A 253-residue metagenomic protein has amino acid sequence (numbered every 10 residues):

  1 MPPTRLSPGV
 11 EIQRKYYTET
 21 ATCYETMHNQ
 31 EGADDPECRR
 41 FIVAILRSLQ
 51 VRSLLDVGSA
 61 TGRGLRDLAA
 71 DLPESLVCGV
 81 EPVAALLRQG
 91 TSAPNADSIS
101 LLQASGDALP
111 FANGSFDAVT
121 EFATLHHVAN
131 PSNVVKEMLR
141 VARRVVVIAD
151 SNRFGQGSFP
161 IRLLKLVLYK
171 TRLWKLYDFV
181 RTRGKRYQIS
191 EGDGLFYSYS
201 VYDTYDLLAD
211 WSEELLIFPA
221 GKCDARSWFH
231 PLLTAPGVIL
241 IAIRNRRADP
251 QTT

Functional and structural regions predicted by a protein language model:
P2-S48, D67: Conserved class I S-adenosyl-L-methionine
L55-V57, T61-A108: Class I SAM-dependent methyltransferase SAM/SAH-binding core
T120: A conserved beta-strand element that flanks and buttresses the S-adenosyl-L-methionine
A123-T124: Short catalytic micro-motifs in class I SAM-dependent methyltransferases
S132-R144: A short glycine-rich, Lys/Arg-flanked "PGG" loop and its adjoining helix->strand segment in the class I
V147-K175: Conserved class I S-adenosyl-L-methionine
G194-F218: Short alpha-helix
S227-T253: Core SAM-dependent methyltransferase catalytic element
